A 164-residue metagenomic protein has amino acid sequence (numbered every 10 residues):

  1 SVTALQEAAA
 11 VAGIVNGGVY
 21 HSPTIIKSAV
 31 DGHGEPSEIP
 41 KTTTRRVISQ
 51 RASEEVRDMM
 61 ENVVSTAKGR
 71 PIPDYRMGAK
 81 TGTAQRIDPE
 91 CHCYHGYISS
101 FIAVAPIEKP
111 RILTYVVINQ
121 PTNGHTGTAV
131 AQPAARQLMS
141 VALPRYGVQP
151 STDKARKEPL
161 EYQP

Functional and structural regions predicted by a protein language model:
S1-T43, R51, M60-Q149: Active-site beta-strand/loop architecture of penicillin-binding DD-peptidases
Q149-P164: Short, highly charged C-terminal tails/helix-capping segments
